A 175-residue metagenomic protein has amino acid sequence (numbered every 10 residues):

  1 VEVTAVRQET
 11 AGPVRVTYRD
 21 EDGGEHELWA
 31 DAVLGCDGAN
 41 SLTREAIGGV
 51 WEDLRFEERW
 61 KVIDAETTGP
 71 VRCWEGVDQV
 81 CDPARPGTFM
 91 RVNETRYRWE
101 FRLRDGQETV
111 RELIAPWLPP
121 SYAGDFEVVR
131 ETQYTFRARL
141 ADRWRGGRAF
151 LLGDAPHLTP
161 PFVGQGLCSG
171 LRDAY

Functional and structural regions predicted by a protein language model:
V1-Y175: Core Rossmann-like FAD-binding/catalytic domain of the broad FAD-dependent monooxygenase superfamily
